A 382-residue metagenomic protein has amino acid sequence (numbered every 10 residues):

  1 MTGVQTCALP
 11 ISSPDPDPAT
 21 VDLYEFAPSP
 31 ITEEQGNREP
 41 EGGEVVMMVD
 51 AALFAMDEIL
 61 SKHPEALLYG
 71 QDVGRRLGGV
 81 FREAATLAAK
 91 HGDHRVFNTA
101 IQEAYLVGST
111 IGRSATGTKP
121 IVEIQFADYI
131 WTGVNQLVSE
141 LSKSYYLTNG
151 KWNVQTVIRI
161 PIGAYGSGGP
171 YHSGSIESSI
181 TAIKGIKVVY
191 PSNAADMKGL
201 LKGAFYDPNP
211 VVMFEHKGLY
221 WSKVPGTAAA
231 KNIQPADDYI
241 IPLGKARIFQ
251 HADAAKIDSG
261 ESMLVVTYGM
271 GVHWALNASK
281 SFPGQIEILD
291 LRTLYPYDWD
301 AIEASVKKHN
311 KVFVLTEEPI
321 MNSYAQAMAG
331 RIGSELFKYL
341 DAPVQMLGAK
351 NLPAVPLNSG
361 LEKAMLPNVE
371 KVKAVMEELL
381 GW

Functional and structural regions predicted by a protein language model:
M1, R82-K90, W152-V154, K217-G218 (+1 more regions): Thiamine diphosphate
T2-L9: Short, small-residue-biased leader/transition segments that mark boundaries at the very start of proteins
P10, I59, L379: Short alpha-helical functional segments enriched in proximate histidine and acidic residues
I11-A19: Outer-membrane beta-barrel domain signature, strongest for Gram-negative TonB-dependent receptors and also present
A19-F214, G218-Y220, K363: Thiamine diphosphate
